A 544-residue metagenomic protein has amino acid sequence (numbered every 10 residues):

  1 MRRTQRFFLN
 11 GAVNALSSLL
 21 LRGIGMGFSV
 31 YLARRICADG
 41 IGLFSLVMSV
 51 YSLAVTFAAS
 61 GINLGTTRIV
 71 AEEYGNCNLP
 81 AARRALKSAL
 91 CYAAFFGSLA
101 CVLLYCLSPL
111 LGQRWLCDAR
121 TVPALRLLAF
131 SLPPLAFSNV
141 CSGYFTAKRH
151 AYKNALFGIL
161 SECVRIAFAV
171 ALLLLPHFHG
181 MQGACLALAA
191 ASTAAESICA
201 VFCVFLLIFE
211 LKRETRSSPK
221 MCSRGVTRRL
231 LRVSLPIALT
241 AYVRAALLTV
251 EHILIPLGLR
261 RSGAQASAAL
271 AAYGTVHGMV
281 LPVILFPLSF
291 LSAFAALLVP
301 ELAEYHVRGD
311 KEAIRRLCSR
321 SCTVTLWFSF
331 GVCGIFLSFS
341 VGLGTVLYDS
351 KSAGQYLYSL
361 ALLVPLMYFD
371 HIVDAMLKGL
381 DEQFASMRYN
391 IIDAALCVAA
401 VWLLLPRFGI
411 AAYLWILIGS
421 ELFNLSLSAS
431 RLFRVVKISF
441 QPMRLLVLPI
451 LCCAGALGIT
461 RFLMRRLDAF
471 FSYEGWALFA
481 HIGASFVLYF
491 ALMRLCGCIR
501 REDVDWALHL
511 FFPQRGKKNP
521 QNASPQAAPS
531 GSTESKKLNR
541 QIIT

Functional and structural regions predicted by a protein language model:
R6-T67, C101, Y105, S131-L132 (+1 more regions): Signature of the first transmembrane helix
N10-G25, S192-C203, L207, R224-P300: Transmembrane helical elements of multi-pass membrane transporters/channels
L21, S29, S60-T67, L127-T146 (+7 more regions): Short runs within selected transmembrane alpha-helices of multi-pass transporters and secretion channels
S60-G75, I284-G309, C318, C322: Helix-loop junctions and terminal segments of transmembrane helices in multi-pass membrane transport/translocation
A93, G97-A246: Hydrophobic transmembrane helix module of multi-pass membrane transport proteins
P109-L128, I335-M367, H371: Interfacial segments at transmembrane-helix termini and the short loops linking adjacent helices
A171-H177, A194-K220, H252, D374 (+2 more regions): C-terminal transmembrane helix end/exit motif
F462-T544: Membrane-proximal transmembrane or re-entrant/amphipathic helices at the cytosolic face
